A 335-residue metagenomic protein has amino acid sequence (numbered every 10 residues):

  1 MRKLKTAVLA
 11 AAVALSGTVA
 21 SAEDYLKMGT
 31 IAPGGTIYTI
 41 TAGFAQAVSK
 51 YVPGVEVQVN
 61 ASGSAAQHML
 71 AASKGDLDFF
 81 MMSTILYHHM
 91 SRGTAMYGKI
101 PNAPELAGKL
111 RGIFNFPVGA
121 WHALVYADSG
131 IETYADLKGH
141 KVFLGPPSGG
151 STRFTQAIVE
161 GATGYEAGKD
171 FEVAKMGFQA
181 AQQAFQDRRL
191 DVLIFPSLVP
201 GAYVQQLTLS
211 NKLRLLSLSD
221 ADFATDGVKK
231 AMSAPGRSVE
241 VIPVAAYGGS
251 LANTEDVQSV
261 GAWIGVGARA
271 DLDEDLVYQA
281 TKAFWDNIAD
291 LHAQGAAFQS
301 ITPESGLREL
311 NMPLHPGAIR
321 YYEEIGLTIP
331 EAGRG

Functional and structural regions predicted by a protein language model:
M1-V8: Bacterial N-terminal signal peptides that target proteins for export
L15-A22: Sec/Tat signal peptide C-region and signal peptidase I cleavage site
Y25-Q58, G119-D187, E304, R308 (+1 more regions): Bilobed "Venus flytrap"/periplasmic-binding protein-like clamshell domains and structurally analogous long
A42-Q46, Q58-A103, A123, Q179-F185 (+2 more regions): Pocket-flanking alpha-helical
D78-M81, D170-S233, I319: Ligand-binding pocket segment of bilobal, Venus flytrap-like solute-binding proteins
P101-F116, Y247-V257: A structural signal for short loop-to-beta-strand junctions that line the ligand-binding cleft of periplasmic/secreted
L216-Q279, A332-G333: C-terminal lobe and pocket-closing loops of periplasmic/extracytoplasmic Venus-flytrap solute-binding proteins
F284-T302: Periplasmic-binding protein-like
